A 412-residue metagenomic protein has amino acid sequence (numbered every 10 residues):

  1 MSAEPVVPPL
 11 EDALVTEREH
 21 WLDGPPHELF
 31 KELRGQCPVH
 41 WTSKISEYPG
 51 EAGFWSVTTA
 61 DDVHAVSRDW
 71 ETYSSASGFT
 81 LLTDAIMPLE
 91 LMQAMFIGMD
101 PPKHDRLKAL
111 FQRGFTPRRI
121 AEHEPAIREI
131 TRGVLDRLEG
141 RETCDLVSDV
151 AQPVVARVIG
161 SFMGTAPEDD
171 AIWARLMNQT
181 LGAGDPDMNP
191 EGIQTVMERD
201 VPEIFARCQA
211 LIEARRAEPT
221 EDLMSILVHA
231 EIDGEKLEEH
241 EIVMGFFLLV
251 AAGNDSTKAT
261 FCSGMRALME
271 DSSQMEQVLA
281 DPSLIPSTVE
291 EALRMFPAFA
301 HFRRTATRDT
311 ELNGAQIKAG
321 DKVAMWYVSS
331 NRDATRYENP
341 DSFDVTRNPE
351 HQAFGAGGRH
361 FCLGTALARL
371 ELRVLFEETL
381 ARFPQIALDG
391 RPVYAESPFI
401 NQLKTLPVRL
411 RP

Functional and structural regions predicted by a protein language model:
M1-P412: Cytochrome P450
